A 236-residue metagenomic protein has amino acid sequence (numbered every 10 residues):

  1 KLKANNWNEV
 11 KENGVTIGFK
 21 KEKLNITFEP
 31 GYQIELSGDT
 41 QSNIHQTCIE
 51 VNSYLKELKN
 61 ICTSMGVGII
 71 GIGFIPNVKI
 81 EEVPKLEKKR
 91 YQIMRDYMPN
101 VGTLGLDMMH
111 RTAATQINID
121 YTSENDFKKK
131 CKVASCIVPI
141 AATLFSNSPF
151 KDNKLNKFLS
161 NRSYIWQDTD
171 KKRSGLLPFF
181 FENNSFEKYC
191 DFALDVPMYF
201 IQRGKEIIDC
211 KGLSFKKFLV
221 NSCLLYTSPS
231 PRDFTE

Functional and structural regions predicted by a protein language model:
K3-P76: Active-site acidic/histidine clusters and adjacent loop/turn architecture that either coordinate catalytic ions
N25-I26, L106-M109, R232: Short, flexible, solvent-exposed loop/turn segments with mixed acidic/basic and small polar residues
Y32, T40-H45, S53-L55, L104-M108 (+2 more regions): A broad, low-amplitude sensor of folded, mature protein cores
N43, P76, V101, F234-T235: A broad, structure-centric signal for solvent-exposed, well-ordered loop/edge residues that line or flank functional
F74-S228: Loop-rich catalytic cores of soluble enzymes, especially ATP-dependent carboxylate-amine ligases and other
Y226-E236: Single conserved hydrophobic/aromatic residue that forms the stacking wall/gate of nucleotide- or nucleobase-binding
